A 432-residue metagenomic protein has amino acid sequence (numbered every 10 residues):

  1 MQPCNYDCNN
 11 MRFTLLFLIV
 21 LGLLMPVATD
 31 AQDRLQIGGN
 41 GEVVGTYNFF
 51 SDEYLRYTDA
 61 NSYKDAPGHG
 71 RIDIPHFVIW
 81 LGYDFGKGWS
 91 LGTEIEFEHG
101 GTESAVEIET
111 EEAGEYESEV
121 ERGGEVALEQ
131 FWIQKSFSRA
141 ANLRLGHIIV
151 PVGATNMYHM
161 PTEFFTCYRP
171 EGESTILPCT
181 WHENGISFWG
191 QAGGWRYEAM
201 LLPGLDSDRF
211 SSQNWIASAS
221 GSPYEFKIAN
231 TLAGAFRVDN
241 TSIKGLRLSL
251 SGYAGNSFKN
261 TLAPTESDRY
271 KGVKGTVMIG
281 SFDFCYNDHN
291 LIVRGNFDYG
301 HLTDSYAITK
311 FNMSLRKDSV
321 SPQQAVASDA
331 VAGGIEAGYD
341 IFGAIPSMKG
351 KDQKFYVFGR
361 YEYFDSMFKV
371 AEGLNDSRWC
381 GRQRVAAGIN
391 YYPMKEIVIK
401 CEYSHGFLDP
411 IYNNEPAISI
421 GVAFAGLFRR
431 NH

Functional and structural regions predicted by a protein language model:
L16-M25: Bacterial N-terminal signal peptides
M25-A31: Sec/Tat signal peptide C-region and signal peptidase I cleavage site
A31-T58, L201, S211, S251-G255 (+2 more regions): Short glycine/proline- and aromatic-enriched beta-strand/turn motifs that initiate or cap beta-hairpins
D33-N48, P67-S207, N230-G234, D239-R247 (+3 more regions): Outer membrane beta-barrel
T46-P75, W215, G221-Y224, R269: Surface-exposed strand-loop-strand hairpins of Gram-negative outer-membrane beta-barrel proteins
F50-L55, Y63-A66, Y116-E121, F131-Q134 (+2 more regions): Outer-membrane beta-barrel pore domains
R71, E98-H99, P178, I228 (+2 more regions): Solvent-exposed loop/turn segments connecting transmembrane beta-strands in outer-membrane beta-barrel proteins
R209, W215-A263: Loop-centered beta-sheet repeat module
